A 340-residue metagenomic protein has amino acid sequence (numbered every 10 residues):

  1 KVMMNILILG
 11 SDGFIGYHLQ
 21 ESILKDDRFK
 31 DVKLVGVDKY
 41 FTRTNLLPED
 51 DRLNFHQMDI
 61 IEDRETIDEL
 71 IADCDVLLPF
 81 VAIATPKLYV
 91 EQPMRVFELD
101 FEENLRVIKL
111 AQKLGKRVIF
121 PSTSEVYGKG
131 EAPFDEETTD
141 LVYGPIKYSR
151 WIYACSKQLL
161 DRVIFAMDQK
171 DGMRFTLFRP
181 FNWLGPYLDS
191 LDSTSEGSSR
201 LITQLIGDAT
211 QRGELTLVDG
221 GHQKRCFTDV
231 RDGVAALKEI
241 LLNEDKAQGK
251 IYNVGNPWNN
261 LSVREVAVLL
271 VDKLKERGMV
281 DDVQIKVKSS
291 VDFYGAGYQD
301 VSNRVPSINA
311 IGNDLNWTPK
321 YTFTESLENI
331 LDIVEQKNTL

Functional and structural regions predicted by a protein language model:
I6-K25: N-terminal Rossmann NAD(P)H-binding glycine-rich loop of SDR-like oxidoreductase domains
I60-L99: NAD(P)H-binding glycine-rich loop region in Rossmannoid oxidoreductase-like domains and their noncatalytic homologs
P79, L105-I152: Conserved Rossmann-fold NAD(P)-dependent oxidoreductase catalytic core, especially the SDR/UDP-sugar
Q92-R106, W151, C155-S156: Glycine-rich NAD(P)-binding loop of the Rossmann-fold in SDR/ketoreductase-type enzymes
T123, D161-D189, T216: Conserved beta-loop-beta element that borders a ligand/cofactor-binding pocket
K147-T176, I206-Q211: Active-site Tyr-X1-5-Lys
Q158, K170-M173, W183-T203, V230-R231 (+2 more regions): Glycine/proline-rich active-site loop of Rossmann-fold NAD(P)-dependent oxidoreductases
A209-L340: C-terminal substrate-binding subdomain of Rossmann-fold SDR/epimerase-dehydratase oxidoreductases
